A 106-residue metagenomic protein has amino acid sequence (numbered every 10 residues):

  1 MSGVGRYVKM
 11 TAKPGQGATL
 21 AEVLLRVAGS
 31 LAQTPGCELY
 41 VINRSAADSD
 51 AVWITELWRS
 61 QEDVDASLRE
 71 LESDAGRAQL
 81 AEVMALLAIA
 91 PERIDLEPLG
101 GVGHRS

Functional and structural regions predicted by a protein language model:
M1-S2, V41-D50, A78-S106: Glycine-rich beta-strand-turn "strand-cap" elements at beta-sheet edges
S2-V4, P35-G36: Short, flexible segments with low predicted structural confidence
V4-M10, V41-L71: Short, well-ordered beta-strand segments in beta-rich or mixed alpha/beta enzyme and ligand-binding folds
T11-L20: Short, surface-exposed ligand-recognition loops at beta-strand->loop->(often short) alpha-helix junctions that present
T19, L25-R26: A contiguous binding-surface segment within folded domains or other stable secondary-structure elements
R26-E38, L57-I94: An amphipathic, aromatic/His-enriched active-site/gating alpha helix that lines ligand/cofactor pockets
